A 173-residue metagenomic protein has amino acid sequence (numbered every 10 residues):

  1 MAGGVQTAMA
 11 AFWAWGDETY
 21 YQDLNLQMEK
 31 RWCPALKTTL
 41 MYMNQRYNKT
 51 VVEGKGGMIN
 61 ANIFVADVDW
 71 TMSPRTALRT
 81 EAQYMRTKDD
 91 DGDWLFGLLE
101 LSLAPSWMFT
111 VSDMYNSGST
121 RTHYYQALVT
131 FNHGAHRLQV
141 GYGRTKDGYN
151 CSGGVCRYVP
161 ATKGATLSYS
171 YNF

Functional and structural regions predicted by a protein language model:
M1-F173: Exposed, low-structure sequence patches enriched in small/polar residues
